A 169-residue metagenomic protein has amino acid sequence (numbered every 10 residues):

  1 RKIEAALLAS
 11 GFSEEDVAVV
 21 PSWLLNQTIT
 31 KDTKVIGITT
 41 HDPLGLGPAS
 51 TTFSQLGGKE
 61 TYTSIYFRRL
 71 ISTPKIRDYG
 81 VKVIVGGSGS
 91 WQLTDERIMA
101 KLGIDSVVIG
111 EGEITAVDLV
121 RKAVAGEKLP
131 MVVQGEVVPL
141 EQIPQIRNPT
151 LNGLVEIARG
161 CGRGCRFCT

Functional and structural regions predicted by a protein language model:
R1-G11: Short, charged N-terminal beta->alpha structural module
K2, D16-N26, G153: Short alpha-helical segments and helix-capping/turn motifs at coil-helix boundaries
K2, I65, I114, E156 (+1 more regions): Conserved active-site and cofactor/substrate-binding residues in soluble primary-metabolism enzymes
S13-E15, E127-P130, L151-G153: Generic structural motif recognizing short loop/turn segments at the entrances and edges of beta-strands
V19-I146: Glycine-rich beta-alpha loop elements in corrinoid/cobalamin-binding modules across cobalamin-dependent enzymes
I143-T169: Radical SAM [4Fe-4S] cluster-binding motif and immediate context
